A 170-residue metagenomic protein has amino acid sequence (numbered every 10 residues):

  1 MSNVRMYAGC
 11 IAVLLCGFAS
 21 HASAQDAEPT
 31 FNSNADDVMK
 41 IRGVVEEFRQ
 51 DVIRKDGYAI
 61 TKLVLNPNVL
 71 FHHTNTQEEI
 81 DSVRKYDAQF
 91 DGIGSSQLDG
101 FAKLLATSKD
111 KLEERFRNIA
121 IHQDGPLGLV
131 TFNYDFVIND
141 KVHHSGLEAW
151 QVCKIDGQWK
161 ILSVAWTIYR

Functional and structural regions predicted by a protein language model:
M1-C10: Bacterial N-terminal signal peptides that target proteins for export
G9-F18: Bacterial N-terminal signal peptides
A22-L63: Short, low-complexity N-terminal intrinsically disordered segments enriched in polar/charged residues
Q25, L129, H144-R170: Short beta-strand edge/turn micro-motifs at domain boundaries
N34-R42, I53-R54, D91-G94, L112 (+1 more regions): Solvent-exposed, acidic/flexible segments
Q50, K62-D81: Short, solvent-exposed secondary-structure junction/capping segments
V64-P67, N75-T76, A120, F132-F136 (+1 more regions): A mature extracytoplasmic/lumenal domain signature
R84-N139: Surface-exposed, charged secondary-structure patches
